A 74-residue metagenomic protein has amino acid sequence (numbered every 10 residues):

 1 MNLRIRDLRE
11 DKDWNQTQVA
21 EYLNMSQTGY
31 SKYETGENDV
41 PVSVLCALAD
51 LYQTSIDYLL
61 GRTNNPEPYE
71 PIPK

Functional and structural regions predicted by a protein language model:
M1-D11: A short, Lys/Arg-rich alpha-helix, primarily the initiator
R4, N15, P41-V44, S55: Residues that mark the N-terminal boundary/hinge immediately upstream of a DNA-recognition element
E10, E21, D50: Alpha-helical residues within the helix-turn-helix
D11, K32, L60-K74: Short, charged recognition helix plus adjacent turn of helix-turn-helix-like nucleic-acid-binding domains
D13-K32: Short alpha-helical DNA-recognition segment
N24, S43-Y58: DNA major-groove recognition helix of helix-turn-helix/homeodomain DNA-binding modules
